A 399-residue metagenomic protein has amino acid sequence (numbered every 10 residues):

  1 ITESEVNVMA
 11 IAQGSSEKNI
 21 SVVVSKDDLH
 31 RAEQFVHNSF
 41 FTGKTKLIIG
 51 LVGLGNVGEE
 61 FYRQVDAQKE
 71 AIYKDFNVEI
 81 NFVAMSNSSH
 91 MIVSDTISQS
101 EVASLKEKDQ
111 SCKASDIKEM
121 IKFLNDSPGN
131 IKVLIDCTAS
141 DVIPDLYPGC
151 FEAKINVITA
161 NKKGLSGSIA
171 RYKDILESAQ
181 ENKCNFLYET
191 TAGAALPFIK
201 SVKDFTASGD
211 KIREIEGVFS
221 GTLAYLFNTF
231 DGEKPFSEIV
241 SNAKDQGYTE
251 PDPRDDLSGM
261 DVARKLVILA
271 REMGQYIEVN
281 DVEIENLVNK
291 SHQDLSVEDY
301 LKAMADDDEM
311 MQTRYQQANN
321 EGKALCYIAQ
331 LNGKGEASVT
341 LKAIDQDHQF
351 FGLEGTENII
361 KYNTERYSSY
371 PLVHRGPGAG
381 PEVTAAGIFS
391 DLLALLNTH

Functional and structural regions predicted by a protein language model:
I1-F61, Q68, G380-P381, G387-H399: A conserved regulatory-domain signal marking ACT and ACT-like small-molecule sensing domains and adjacent regulatory
T2, Q349-H399: C-terminal helical cap and adjacent loop that interface with cofactors, partners, or active-site loops
V8, V157-I158, G164: A short hydrophobic/small-residue beta-strand
I48-L54, G58-E152: N-terminal glycine-/serine-/threonine-rich beta1-alpha1-beta2 phosphate-ribose binding loop of Rossmann-like
S140-A153, K162-E189, A194-F205: Rossmann-fold NAD(P)-binding glycine/threonine-rich loop
Q180-K183, L187-Q246, D256-D261, I268: Rossmann-like NAD(P)H-binding beta-loop-alpha module
T229-F230, S237-G352, E357: Substrate-binding/catalytic subdomain of NAD(P)-dependent oxidoreductase enzymes
